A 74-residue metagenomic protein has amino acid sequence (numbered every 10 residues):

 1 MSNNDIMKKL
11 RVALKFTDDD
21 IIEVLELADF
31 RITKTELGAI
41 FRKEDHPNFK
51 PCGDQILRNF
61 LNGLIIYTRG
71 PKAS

Functional and structural regions predicted by a protein language model:
S2-K8, T17-V24, F30-Q55: A cross-kingdom feature marking solvent-exposed beta-strand/loop segments within repeated, beta-rich binding/scaffold
R11-V12: Short amphipathic helical patch at the helix-1/turn junction of helix-turn-helix
L57-S74: A short, Lys/Arg-enriched interface patch at domain edges and termini
